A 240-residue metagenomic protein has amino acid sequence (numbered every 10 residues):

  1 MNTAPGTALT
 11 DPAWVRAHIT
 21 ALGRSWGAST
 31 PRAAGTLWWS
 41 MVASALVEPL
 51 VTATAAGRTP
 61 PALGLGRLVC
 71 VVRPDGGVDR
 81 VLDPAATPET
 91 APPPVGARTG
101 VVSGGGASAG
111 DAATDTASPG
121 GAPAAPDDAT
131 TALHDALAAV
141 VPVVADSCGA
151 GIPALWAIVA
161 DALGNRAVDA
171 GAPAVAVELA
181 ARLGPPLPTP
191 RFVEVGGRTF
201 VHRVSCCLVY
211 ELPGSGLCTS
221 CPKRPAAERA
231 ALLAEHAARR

Functional and structural regions predicted by a protein language model:
M1-A13, A97-A122, R229-R240: Actinobacteria-biased recognition of intrinsically disordered, low-complexity terminal regions
A8-G100, G120-G197: Hydrophobic, aromatic-lined core segments that form the binding pocket/scaffold for planar heteroaromatic ligands
S44-A45, A109, T114, G216: A generic structural signal for solvent-exposed, polar alpha-helical segments
A172-R240: Cys/His-clustered metal-coordination modules, chiefly Zn-binding fingers
